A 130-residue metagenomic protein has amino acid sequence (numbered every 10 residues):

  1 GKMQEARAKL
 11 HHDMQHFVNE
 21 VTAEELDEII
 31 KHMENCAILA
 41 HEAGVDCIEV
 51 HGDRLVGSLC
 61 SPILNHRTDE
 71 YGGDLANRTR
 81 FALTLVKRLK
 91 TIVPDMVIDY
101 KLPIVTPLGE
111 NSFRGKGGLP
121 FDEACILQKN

Functional and structural regions predicted by a protein language model:
G1-N130: Flavin-dependent oxidoreductase catalytic cores
